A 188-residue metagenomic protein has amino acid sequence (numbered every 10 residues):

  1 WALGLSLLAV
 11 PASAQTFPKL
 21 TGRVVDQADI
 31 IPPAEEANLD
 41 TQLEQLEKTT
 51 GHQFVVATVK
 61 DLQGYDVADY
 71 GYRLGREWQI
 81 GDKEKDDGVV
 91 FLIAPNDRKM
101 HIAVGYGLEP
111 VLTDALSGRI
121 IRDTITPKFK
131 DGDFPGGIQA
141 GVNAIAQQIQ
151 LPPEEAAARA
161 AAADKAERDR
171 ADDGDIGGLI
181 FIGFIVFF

Functional and structural regions predicted by a protein language model:
W1-G4: Sec-dependent signal peptide recognition, specifically the positively charged N-region followed immediately by
A9-P11: N-terminal signal peptide c-region/cleavage motif recognized by signal peptidases
A14-I180: Folded, non-transmembrane soluble domains that reside on the lumenal/extracytoplasmic side of membranes
G178-F188: Core hydrophobic alpha-helical membrane-spanning segments
